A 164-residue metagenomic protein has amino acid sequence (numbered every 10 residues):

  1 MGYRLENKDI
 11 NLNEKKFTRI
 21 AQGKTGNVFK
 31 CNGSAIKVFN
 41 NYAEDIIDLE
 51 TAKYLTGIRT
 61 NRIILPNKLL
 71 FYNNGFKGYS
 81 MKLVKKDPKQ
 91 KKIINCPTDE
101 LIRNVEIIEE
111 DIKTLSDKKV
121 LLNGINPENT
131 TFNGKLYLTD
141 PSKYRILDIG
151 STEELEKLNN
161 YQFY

Functional and structural regions predicted by a protein language model:
M1-D45, I58-N61: ATP-binding glycine-rich phosphate-binding loop
K30, V38, L83, T131-F132: Conserved hydrophobic "DFG−1" position in protein kinase catalytic cores
S34, R62, Y79, Y137-D140 (+1 more regions): Protein kinase-like catalytic core scaffold
A43, P88, I146-D148: Conserved protein kinase catalytic core
A52-K53: Regulatory alphaC helix of protein kinase catalytic domains
R62-N104: Conserved structural core of kinase catalytic domains
K91-F132, L136: Conserved kinase catalytic-core helix
P97-T98, D117, F132-Y164: C-lobe/activation-segment region of protein kinase-like
